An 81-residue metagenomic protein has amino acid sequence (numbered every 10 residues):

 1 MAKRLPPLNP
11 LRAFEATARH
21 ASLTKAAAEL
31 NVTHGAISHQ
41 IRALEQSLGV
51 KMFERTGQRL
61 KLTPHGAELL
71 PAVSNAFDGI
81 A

Functional and structural regions predicted by a protein language model:
P7-P10, H34, G66, V73: The N-cap/first-turn positions of alpha helices within or immediately adjacent to helix-turn-helix DNA-binding domains
P10-T17, L69: Short alpha-helical "packing" element that flanks the helix-turn-helix/winged-helix DNA-binding module
R12, S38-Q40, E54: Base-recognition residues in the alpha-helical recognition helix of bacterial helix-turn-helix
E15-N31: Short helix-boundary/capping micro-motifs
A28-E29, Q46, A67: Alpha-helical residues within the helix-turn-helix
T33, Q40-A43: Residues within the DNA-recognition helix of helix-turn-helix
E45-L62: A short LG(V/I)-centered, amphipathic sequence patch enriched for acidic residue(s) preceding the LG motif
S47-L48, L69-A81: Alpha-helical linker/hinge and terminal dimerization helices associated with HTH transcriptional regulators
